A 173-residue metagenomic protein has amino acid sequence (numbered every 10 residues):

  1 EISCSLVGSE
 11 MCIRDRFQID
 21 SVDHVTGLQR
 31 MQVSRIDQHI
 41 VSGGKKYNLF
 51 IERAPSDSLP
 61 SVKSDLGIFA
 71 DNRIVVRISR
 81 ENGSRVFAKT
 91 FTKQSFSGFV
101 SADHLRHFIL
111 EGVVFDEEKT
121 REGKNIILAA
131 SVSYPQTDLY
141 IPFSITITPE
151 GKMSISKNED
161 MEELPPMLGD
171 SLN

Functional and structural regions predicted by a protein language model:
E1-G8, C12-I13: Single conserved hydrophobic/aromatic residue that forms the stacking wall/gate of nucleotide- or nucleobase-binding
D20-V114: Surface-exposed acidic loop/strand-edge motifs in secreted or periplasmic proteins that form small linear binding
V41-S42, T120-E122, S171-L172: Blade-terminus and WD-like Trp-Asp/Gly-His loop motifs, strongest in beta-propeller folds
N72-I74, I141-F143, G151: Envelope-exposed proteins and targeting segments
S79-R85, E117-K124, T146-M153: A short, structured loop/turn motif at beta-sheet edges
F87, L128, S154-K157: Short hydrophobic/aromatic-rich beta-strand segments that constitute the beta-sheet cores of beta-sandwich/beta-barrel
G98-P142: Acidic, glycine-rich flexible loop segments
G151-N173: Short, low-complexity, Pro/Ser/Thr/Gly-rich segments in the mature regions of secreted, periplasmic
